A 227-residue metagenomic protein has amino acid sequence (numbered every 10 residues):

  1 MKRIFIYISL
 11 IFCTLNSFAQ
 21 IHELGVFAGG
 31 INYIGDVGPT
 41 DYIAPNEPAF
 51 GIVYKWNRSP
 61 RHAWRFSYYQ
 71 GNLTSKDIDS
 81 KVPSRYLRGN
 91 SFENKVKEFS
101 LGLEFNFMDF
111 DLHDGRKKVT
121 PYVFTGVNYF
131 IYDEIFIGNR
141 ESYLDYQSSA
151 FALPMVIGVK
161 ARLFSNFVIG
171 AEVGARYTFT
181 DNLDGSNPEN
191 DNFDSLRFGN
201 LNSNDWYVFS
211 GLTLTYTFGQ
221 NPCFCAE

Functional and structural regions predicted by a protein language model:
A19-N57, F209-P222: Short glycine/proline- and aromatic-enriched beta-strand/turn motifs that initiate or cap beta-hairpins
Q20-L24, P60-W64, K97, G115-P121 (+2 more regions): Outer-envelope beta-barrel architecture signal
V26, I52-W56, L101-F105, T125-Y129 (+3 more regions): Residues on the lipid-exposed face of transmembrane beta-strands in outer-membrane beta-barrel proteins
Y33-P39, L73-D79, L112, Y132-F136 (+2 more regions): Outer-membrane beta-barrel proteins
I34-T40, S84-F92, R140-D145, R197-N200: Extracellular loop and loop/strand-boundary signature of outer-membrane beta-barrel proteins
A44-P48, K95-F99, V119, D145-L153 (+1 more regions): Residues that define the transmembrane beta-barrel architecture of outer-membrane proteins
P60-H62, F66-I137, F218: Gram-negative (and chloroplast) outer-membrane scaffold detector with strong preference for beta-barrel transmembrane
I78, L163-E227: Predominantly the C-terminal beta-signal and adjacent terminal strand-loop region of outer-membrane beta-barrel
